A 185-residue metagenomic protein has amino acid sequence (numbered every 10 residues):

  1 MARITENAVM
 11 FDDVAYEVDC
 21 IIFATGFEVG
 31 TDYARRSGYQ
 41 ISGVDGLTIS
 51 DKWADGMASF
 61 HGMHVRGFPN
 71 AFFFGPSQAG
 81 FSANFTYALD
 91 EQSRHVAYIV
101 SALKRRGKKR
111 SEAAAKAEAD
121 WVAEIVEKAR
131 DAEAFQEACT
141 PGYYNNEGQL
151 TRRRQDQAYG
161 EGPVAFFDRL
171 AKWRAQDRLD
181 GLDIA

Functional and structural regions predicted by a protein language model:
M1-A15: A conserved short coil-to-beta-strand element within the FAD-binding core of flavoproteins
E6, V18, R36, F68 (+1 more regions): Active-site lining segments that contact anionic ligands and/or coordinate catalytic metals
V9, Y16-E28: Short hydrophobic core segments
A15, V65, Y87-D90: Conserved structured core elements
A15-E17, T48, Y144, L150: Short, solvent-exposed loop/turn motifs
E28-A79: Glycine-rich loop(s) and the adjacent beta-strand/alpha-helix scaffold that form part
A58-S59, N70-A185: C-terminal, flexible cofactor-proximal segment of oxidoreductases
